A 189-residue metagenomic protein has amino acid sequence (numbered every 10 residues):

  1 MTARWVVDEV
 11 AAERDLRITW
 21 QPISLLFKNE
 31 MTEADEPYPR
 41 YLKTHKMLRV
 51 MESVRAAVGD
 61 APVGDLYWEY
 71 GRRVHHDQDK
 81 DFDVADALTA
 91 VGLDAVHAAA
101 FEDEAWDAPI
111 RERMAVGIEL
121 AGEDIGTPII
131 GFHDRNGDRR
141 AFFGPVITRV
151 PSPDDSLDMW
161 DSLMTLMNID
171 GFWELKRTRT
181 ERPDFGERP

Functional and structural regions predicted by a protein language model:
M1-V84, S162-L163, E174, G186: Structural alpha/beta surface segment adjacent to cysteine/selenocysteine redox centers across thiol/disulfide enzymes
V6-A11, D81-P189: C-terminal cap of thioredoxin/glutaredoxin-like
